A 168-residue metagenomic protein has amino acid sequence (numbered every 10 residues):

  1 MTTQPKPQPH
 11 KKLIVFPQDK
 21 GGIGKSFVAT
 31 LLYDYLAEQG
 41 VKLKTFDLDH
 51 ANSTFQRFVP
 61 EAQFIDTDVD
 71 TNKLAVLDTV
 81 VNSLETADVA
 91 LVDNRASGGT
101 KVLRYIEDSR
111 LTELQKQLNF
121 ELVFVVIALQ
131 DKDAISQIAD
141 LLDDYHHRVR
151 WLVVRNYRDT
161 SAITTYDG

Functional and structural regions predicted by a protein language model:
T2-L36: Walker A (P-loop) phosphate-binding motif
G40-S53: Short beta-strand-centered segment that lines the nucleotide-binding/catalytic pocket of NTP-utilizing
A51-T67: P-loop NTPase switch/communication element
T67, D88-E107: Switch II (G3) loop of P-loop NTPases
T71-V80, I106-E107: Glycine-rich, highly charged phosphate/nucleotide-binding loops
T86-L91, E121-V123: Loop/turn-to-beta-strand initiation segments
T100-G168: Conserved catalytic-core segment of NTP-binding enzymes
